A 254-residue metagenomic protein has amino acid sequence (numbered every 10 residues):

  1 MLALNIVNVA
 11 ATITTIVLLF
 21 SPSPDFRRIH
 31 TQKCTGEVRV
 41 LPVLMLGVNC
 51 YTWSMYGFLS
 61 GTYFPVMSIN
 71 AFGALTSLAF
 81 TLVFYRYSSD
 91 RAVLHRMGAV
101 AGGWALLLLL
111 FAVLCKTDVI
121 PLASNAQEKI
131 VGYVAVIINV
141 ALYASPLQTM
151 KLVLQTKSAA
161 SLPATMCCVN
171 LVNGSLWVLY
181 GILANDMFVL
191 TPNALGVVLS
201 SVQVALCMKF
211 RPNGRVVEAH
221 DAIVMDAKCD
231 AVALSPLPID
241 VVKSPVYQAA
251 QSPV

Functional and structural regions predicted by a protein language model:
M1-V254: Alpha-helical membrane-protein topology signature
